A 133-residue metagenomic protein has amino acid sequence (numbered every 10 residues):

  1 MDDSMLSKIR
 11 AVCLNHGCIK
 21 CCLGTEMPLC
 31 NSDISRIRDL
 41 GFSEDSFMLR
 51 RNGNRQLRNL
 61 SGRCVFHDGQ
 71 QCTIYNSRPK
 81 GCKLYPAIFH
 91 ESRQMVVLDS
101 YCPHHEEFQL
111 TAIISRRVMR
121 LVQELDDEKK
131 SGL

Functional and structural regions predicted by a protein language model:
M1-L133: Short loop/turn segments that flank or connect secondary-structure elements
